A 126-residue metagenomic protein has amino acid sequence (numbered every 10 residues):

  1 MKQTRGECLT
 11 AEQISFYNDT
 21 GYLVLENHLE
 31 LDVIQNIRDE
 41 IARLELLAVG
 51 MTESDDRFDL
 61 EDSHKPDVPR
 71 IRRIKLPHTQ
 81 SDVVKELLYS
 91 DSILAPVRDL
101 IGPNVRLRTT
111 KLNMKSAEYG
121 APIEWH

Functional and structural regions predicted by a protein language model:
M1-D19, E26-W125: Non-heme Fe(II)-dependent double-stranded beta-helix
